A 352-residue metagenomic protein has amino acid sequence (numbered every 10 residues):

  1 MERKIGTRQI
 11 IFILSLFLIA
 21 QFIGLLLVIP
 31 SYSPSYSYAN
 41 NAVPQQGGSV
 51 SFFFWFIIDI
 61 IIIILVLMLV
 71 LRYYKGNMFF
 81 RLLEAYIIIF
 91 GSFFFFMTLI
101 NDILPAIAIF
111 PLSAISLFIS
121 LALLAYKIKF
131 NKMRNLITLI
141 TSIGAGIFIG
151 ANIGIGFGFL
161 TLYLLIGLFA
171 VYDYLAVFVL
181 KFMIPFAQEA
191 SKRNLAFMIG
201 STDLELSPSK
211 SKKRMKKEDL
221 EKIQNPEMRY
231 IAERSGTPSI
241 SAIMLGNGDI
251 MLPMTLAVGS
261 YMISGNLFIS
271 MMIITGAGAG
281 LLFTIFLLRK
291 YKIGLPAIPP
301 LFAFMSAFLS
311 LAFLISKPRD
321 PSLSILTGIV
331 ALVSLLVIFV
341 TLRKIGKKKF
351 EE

Functional and structural regions predicted by a protein language model:
M1-E352: A membrane-topology feature that recognizes alpha-helical transmembrane segments and their immediate juxtamembrane
